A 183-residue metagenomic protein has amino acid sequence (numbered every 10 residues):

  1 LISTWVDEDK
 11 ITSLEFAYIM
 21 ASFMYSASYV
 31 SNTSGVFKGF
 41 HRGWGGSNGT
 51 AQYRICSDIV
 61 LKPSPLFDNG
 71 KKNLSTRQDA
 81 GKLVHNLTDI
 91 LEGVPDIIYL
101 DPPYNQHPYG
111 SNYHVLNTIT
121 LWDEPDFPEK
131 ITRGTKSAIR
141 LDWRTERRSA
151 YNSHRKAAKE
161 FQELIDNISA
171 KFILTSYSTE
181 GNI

Functional and structural regions predicted by a protein language model:
L1-Y113, D126-S137, D142, E146: SAM-dependent nucleic-acid methyltransferase catalytic core
P108-N117, K156-Q162: A short, conserved alpha-helix within the catalytic core of class I
V115-P125: A short, gly/pro- and small-residue-rich
L121, T135-K136, I165: Internal helical hairpin/lid segments
W143-I183: Conserved Class I SAM-dependent methyltransferase catalytic core
